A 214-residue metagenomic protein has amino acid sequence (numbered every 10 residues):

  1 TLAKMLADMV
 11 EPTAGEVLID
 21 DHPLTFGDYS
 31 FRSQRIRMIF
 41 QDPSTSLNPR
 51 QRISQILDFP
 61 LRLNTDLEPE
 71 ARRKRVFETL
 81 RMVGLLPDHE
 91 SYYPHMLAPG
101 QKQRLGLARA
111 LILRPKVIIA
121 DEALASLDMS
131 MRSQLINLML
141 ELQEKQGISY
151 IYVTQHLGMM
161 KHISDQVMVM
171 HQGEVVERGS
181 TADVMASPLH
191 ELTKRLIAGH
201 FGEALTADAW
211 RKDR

Functional and structural regions predicted by a protein language model:
A7: Helix-to-loop junction immediately C-terminal to a conserved catalytic motif
P23-R37, Q51, Q55, L63 (+1 more regions): ABC ATPase NBD coupling module
E70-D88, I197-A198: Conserved ABC ATPase "signature" region
Y93-L97, Q101: Conserved ABC ATPase signature
M160-H162: A short, surface-exposed alpha-helical micro-motif characterized by mixed small hydrophobic and charged/polar residues
R178-G179: ABC ATPase "signature
